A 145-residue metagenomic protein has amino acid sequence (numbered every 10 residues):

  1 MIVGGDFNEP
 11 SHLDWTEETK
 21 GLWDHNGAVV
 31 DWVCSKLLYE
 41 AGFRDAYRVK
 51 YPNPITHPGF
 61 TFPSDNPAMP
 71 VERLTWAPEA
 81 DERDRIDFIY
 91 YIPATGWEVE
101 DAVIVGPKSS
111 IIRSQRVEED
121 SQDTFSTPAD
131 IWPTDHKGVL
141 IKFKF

Functional and structural regions predicted by a protein language model:
M1-I2, E9-F145: Metal-dependent phosphoester-hydrolase catalytic domains
